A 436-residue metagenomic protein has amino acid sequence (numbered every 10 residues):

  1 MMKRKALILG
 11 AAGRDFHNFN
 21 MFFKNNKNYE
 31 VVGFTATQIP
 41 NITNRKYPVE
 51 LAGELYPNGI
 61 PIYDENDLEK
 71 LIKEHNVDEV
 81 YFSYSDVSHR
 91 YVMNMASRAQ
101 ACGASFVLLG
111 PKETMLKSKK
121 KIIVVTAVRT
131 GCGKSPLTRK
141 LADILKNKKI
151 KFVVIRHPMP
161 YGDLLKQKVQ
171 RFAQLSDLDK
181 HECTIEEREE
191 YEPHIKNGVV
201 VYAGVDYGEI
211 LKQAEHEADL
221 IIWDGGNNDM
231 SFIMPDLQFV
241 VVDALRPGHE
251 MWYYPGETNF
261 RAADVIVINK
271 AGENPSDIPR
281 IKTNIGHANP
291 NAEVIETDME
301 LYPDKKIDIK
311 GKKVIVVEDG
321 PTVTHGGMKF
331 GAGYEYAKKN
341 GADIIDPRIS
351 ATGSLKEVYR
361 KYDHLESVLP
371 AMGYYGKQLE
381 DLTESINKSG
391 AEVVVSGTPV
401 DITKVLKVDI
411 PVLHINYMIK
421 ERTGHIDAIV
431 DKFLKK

Functional and structural regions predicted by a protein language model:
R4-H75, D343-D346, S350-K356: A solvent-exposed beta-alpha-beta segment
D15-F19, H89-V92, L109, L211 (+2 more regions): Short, well-ordered alpha-helical microsegments
H17-K24, L137-D143, P255, G331: Histidine-anchored nucleotide/phosphate-binding helix
V49-K112, L379, G390-D401, L406: Phosphate-bearing ligand-interacting subdomains that bind or position ATP/ADP/UDP/GDP/NAD(P) or nucleotide-linked
T114-K120: Phosphate-binding P-loop
I123-L141: Glycine-rich phosphate-binding P-loop
V124, D143-E296, L301-S389, V393-H414 (+2 more regions): Flexible phosphate-sensing "switch/lid" loops adjacent to ATP/NTP-binding sites across phosphate-transfer
